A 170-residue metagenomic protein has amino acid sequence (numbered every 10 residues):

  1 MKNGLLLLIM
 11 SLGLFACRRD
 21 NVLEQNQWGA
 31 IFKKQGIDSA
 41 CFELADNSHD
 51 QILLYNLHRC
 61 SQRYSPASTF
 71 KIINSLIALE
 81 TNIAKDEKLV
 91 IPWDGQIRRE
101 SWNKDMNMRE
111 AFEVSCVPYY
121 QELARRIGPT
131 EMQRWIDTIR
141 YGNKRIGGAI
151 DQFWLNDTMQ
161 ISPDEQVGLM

Functional and structural regions predicted by a protein language model:
K2-L8: Sec-dependent signal peptide recognition, specifically the positively charged N-region followed immediately by
F15-A16: C-terminal motif of bacterial Sec signal peptides marking the signal peptidase cleavage site
L23-H58: A short, well-structured edge-of-sheet supersecondary motif
I37-S39, R59-S61, S65, T69-F70 (+4 more regions): Extracytoplasmic
R63-E87, A111, Q166: Active-site SXXK
E80-M106: Active-site-proximal loop and beta-strand segments within enzyme catalytic domains
E100, N107, Y120-M170: Mid-domain, small-residue-enriched loop/turn segments at the edges of structured enzyme/sensor domains
M108-S115: Short helix- or helix-capping micro-motifs that position conserved polar/aromatic residues at function-defining sites
